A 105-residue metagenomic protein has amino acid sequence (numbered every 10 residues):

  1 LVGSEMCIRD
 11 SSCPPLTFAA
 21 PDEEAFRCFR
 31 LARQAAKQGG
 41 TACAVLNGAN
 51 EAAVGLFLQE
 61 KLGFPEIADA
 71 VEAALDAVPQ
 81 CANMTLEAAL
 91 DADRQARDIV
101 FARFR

Functional and structural regions predicted by a protein language model:
S4-E5, R9-R105: Catalytic, metal-anchored helix/loop core of enzyme active sites in primary metabolism
